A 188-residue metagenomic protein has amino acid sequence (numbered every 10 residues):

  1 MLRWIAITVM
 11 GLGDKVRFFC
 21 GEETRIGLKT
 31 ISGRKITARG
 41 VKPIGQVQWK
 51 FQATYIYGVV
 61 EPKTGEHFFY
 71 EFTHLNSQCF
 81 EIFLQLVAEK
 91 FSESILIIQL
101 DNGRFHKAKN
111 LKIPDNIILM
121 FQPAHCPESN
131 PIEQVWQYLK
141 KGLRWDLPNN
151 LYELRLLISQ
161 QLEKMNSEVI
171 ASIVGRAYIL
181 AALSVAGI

Functional and structural regions predicted by a protein language model:
M1-E81, Q85, I179-I188: Extended, low-complexity cationic-aromatic segments
L12-G13, F91-S94, D115: A structural signal for short coil/turn segments at secondary-structure junctions
D14-F18, E133-I188: C-terminal anion-handling pockets and recognition modules
G21, Y70, D101, Q122-A124: Conserved beta-strand termini and adjacent loop/short-helix elements that scaffold enzyme active sites in alpha/beta
E22, S94-H106, N130: Acidic/histidine-rich, metal-coordinating catalytic segments
K42-W49, D115-Q134: RNase H-like polynucleotidyl transferase catalytic core
H67, F121, L143-L147: Short amphipathic alpha-helical interaction patches enriched in hydrophobic/aromatic residues with interspersed Lys/Arg
A108-N116: Short, aromatic/basic amphipathic alpha-helical patches
